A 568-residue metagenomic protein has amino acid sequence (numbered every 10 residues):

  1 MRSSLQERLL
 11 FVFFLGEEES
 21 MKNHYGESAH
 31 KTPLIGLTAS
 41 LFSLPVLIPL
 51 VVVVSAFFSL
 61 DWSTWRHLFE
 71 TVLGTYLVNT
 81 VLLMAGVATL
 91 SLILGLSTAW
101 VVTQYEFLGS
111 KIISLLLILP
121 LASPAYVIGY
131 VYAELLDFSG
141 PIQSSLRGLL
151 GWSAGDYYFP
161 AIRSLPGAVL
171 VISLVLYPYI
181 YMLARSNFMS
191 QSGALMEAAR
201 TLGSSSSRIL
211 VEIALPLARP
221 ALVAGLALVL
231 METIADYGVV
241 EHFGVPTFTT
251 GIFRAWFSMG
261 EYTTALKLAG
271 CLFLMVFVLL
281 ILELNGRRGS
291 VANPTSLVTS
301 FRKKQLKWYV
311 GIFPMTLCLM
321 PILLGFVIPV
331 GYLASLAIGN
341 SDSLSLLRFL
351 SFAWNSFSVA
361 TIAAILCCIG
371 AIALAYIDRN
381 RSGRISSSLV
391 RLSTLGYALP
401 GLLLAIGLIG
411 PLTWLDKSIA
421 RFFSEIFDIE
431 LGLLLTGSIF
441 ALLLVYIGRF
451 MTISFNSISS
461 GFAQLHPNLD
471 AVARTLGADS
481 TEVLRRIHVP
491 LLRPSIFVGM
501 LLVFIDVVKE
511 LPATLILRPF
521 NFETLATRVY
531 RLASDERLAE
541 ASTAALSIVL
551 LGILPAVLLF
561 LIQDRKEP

Functional and structural regions predicted by a protein language model:
S3-S4, S20: Serine residues within intrinsically disordered or low-complexity segments
L9, F13-S28: Short, Lys/Arg-rich, polar N-terminal cytosolic tail immediately upstream of the first transmembrane signal-anchor
H24, I281-C318: Alpha-helical transmembrane segments of integral membrane proteins
A29-L60, T71-F188, L217-Y237, A265-L284 (+7 more regions): Membrane-water interface segments at the C-terminal ends of transmembrane alpha-helices in multi-pass inner-membrane
Y105, F188-A218, V245, R381 (+2 more regions): Short helix-to-coil transition segments within interhelical loops that connect adjacent transmembrane helices
Y105-L108, M189-A194, S204-S207, S258-Y262 (+7 more regions): Juxtamembrane helix-boundary/capping and inter-helix hinge elements in multi-pass membrane proteins
L195, A292-K303, L469-A471, A478 (+1 more regions): Short cytosolic juxtamembrane segments of multi-pass membrane proteins
I234-M259, K509-L538: Glycine-rich helix-loop "coupling/hinge" segments at transmembrane-helix boundaries in multipass transporters
